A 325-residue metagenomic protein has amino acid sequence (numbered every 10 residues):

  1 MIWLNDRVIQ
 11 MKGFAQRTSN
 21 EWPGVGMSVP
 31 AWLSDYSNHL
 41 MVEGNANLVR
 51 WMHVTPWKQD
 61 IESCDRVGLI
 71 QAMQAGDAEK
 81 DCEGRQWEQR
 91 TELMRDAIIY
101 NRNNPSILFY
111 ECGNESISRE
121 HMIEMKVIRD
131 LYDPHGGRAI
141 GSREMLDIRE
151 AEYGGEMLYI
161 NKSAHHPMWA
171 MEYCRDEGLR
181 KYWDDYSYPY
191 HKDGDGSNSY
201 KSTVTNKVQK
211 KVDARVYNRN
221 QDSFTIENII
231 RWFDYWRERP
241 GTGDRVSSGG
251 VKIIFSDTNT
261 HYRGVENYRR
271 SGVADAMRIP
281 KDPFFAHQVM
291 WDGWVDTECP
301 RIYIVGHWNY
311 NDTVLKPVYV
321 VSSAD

Functional and structural regions predicted by a protein language model:
M1-V42, E62: N-terminal carbohydrate-binding accessory modules
D35-P283, H287-M290, W294-P317: Substrate-binding/catalytic cleft of secreted carbohydrate-active enzymes, primarily glycoside hydrolases
V321-D325: Short proline/glycine-enriched turn/loop motifs at strand-loop junctions of beta-rich domains
